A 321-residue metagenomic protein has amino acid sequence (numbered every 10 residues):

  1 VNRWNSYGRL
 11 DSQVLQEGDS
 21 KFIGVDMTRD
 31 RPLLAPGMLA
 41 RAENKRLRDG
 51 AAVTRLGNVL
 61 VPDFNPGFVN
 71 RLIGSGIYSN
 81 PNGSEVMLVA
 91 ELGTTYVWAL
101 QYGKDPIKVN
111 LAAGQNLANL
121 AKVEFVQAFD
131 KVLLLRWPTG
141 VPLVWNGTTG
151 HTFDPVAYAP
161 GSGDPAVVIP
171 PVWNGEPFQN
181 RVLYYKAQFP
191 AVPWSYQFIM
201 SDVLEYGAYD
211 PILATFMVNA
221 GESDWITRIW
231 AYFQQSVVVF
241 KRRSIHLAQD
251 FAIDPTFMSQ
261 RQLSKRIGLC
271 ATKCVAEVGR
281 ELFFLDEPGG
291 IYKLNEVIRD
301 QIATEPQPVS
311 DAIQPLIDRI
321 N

Functional and structural regions predicted by a protein language model:
V1-I107, D164-L247: N-terminal beta-propeller domains
F64-F68, A112-L117, V218-E222, L263-I267: Surface loop/turn motifs at the tips and blade-to-blade linkers of beta-strand repeat domains
F68-Y78, Q115-A128, P160-P177, D224-I229 (+2 more regions): Repeated scaffold domains used in trafficking and secretory/extracellular systems, primarily beta-propellers
G93-V97, P138-P142, Q188-F189, R243-H246 (+2 more regions): Loop/turn residues immediately N-terminal
W98-I107, P142-V156, P193-M217, Q249-M258 (+1 more regions): Surface-exposed loop/turn elements that mediate protein-protein interactions on large endomembrane-trafficking
K122-G161: Hydrophobic or amphipathic alpha-helical targeting/insertion segments
V126, V144, T152, A157 (+5 more regions): Well-ordered beta-strand positions
W225-N321: Beta-sheet-dominated scaffold domains
